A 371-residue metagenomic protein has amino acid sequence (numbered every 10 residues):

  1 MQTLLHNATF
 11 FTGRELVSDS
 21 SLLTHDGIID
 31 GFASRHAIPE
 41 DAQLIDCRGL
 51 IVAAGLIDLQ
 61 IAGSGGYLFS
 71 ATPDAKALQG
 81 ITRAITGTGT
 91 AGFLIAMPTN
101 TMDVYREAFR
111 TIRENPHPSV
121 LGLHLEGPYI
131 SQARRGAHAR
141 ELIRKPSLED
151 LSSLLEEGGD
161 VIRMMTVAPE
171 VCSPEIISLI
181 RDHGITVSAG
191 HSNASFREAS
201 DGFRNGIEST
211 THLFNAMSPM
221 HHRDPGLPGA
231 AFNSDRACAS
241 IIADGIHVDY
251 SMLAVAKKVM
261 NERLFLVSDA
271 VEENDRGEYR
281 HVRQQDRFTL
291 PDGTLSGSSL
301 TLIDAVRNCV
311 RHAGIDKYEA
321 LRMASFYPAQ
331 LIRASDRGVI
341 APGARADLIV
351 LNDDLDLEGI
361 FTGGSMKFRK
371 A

Functional and structural regions predicted by a protein language model:
M1-H6, F10-A53: Histidine-rich, glycine-flanked metal-binding segment
A8, Q330, I340-A371: C-terminal cap of metal-dependent C-N hydrolases
G49, L125, I180, T210 (+2 more regions): Conserved, mostly hydrophobic/aromatic
L50-V104: Metal-associated gating/positioning segment near the N- to mid-region
A75-K76, A108-T111, S147-E149, R223-P228: Charged helix-capping and loop-helix junction motifs
T82-V161: Divalent-metal coordination cores built from histidine and acidic residues
E156-E273: Active-site core of metal-dependent hydrolases
A230-A239, K257-A344, L348-L351: His/Asp/Glu-enriched, well-ordered alpha-helical/loop segment that forms or immediately abuts the divalent-metal
